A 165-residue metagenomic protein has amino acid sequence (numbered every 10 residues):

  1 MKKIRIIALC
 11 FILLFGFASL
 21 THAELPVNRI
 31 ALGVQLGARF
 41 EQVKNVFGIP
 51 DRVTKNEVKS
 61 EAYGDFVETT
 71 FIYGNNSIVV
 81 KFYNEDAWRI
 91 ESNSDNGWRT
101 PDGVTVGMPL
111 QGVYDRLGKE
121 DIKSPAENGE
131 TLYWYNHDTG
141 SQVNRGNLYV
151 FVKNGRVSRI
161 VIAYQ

Functional and structural regions predicted by a protein language model:
M1-A8: Bacterial N-terminal signal peptides that target proteins for export
A8-G16: Bacterial N-terminal signal peptides
S19-A23: Sec/Tat signal peptide C-region and signal peptidase I cleavage site
P26-R29, K81-R89: Primary recognition of N-terminal secretory signal peptides and signal-anchoring hydrophobic helices
V27-V34, G97-V104, N147: Second-shell loop/turn segments in exported
A38-N84, M108-Q165: A cross-family detector of function-defining hotspots
E61, W88-I90, G97-T100: A short local loop/turn or secondary-structure capping micro-motif enriched for an aromatic residue
S92-N96, I162-Q165: Short, solvent-exposed aromatic-acidic interface loops
